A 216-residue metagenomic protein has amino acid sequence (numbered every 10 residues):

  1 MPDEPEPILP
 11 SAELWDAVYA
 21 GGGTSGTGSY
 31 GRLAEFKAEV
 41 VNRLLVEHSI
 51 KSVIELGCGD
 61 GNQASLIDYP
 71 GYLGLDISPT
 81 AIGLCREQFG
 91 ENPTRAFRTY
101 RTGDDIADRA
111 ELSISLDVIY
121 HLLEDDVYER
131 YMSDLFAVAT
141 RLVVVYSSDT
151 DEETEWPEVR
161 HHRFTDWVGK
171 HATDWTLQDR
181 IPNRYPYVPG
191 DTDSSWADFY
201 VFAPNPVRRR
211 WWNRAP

Functional and structural regions predicted by a protein language model:
M1-D108, D125-P216: Class I (Rossmann-like) S-adenosyl-L-methionine-dependent methyltransferase catalytic domain, capturing the SAM-binding
I114: A conserved beta-strand element that flanks and buttresses the S-adenosyl-L-methionine
D117-H121: Short catalytic micro-motifs in class I SAM-dependent methyltransferases
